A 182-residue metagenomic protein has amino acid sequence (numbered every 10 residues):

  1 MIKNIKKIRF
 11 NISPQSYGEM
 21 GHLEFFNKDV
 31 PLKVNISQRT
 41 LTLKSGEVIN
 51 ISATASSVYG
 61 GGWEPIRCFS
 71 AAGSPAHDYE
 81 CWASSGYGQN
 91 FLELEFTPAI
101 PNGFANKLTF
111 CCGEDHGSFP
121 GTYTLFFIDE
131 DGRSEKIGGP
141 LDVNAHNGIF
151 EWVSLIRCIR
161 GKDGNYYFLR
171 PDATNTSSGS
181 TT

Functional and structural regions predicted by a protein language model:
I2-K3, Y17-I100, G113-F119, A145-W152 (+1 more regions): Disordered, acidic Ser/Thr/Pro-rich linker "stalks" and the adjacent N-terminal cap of the next globular domain
I5-R9: Short, conserved beta-strand segments of beta-strand-rich sandwich/propeller modules, principally
F10, N102-D115: A short beta-strand element within beta-rich, extracytoplasmic domains of secreted/secretory-pathway proteins
I12-S16: Short polar catalytic/cofactor-binding loops
K28-V30, I128-R133: Change "in extracellular beta-sheet-rich domains … of secreted and cell-surface proteins" to "in beta-sheet-rich domains
G117-D131: Short, surface-exposed beta-strand/strand-loop-strand elements in extracellular ectodomains
K136-H146: Solvent-exposed serine/threonine-rich low-complexity stretches and specific carbohydrate-binding patches
